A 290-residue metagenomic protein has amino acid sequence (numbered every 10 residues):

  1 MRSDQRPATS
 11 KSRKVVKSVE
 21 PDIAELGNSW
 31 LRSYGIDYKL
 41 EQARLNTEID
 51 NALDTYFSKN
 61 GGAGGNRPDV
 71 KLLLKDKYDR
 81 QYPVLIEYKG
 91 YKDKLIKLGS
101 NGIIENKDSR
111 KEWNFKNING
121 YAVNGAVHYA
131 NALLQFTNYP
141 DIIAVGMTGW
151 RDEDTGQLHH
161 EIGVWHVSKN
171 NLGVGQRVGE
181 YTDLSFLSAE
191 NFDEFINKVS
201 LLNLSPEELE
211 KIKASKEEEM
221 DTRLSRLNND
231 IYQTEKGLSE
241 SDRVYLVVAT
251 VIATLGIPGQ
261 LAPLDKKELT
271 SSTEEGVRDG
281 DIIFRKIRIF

Functional and structural regions predicted by a protein language model:
M1-I143, M147-E161: A short, conserved, highly charged catalytic patch centered on acidic carboxylates
Q5-T9, G99-K111, E217-S239: Short amphipathic alpha-helical segments and their helix-coil junctions
S18, Y232-V248: Structural motif
L45-L53, V174, K266-R278: Surface-exposed intrinsically disordered loops and tails
G99, S109, A130-L209: Mixed-charge intrinsically disordered linker/loop segments at interdomain junctions
R110-I118, F136, T234-S239, L261-K266: Short, polar/flexible loop-turn hinges at active-site or ligand-entry regions and domain interfaces
N197, L201-D230, A253, I257: Non-catalytic protein-protein interaction scaffold segments in large eukaryotic complex-forming proteins
V248, I252, G256-F290: Long recognition/docking surfaces used for binding and targeting
